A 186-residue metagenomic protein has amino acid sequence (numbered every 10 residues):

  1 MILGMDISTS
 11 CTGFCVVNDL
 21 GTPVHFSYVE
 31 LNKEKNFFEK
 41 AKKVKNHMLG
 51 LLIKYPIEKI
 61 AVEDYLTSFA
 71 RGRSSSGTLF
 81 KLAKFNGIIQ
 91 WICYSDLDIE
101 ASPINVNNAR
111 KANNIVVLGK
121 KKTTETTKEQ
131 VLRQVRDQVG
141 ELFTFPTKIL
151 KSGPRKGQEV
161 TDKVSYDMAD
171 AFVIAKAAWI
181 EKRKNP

Functional and structural regions predicted by a protein language model:
M1-P186: Phosphate- and other anionic-substrate recognition elements at nucleic-acid/protein interfaces
